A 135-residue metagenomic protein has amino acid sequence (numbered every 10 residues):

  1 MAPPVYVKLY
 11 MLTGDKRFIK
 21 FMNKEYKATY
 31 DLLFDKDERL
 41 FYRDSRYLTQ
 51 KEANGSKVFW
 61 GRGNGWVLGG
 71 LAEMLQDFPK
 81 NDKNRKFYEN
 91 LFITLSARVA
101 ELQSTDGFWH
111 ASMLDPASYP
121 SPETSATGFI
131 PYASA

Functional and structural regions predicted by a protein language model:
M1-A135: Glycan-recognition and catalytic cores of secretory/periplasmic carbohydrate-active enzymes
